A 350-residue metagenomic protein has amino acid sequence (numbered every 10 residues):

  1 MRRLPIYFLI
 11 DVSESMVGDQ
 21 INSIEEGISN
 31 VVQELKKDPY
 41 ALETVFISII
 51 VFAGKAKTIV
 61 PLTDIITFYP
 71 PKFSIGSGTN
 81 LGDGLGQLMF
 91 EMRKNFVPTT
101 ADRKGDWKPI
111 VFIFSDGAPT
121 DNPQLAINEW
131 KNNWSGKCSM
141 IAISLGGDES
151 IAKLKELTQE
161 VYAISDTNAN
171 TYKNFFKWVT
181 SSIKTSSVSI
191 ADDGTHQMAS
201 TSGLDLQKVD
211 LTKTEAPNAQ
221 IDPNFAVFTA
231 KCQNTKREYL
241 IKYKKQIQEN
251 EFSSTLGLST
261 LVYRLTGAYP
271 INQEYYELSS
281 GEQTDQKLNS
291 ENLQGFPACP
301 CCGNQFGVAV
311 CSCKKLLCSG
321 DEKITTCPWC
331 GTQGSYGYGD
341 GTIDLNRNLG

Functional and structural regions predicted by a protein language model:
M1-V60, L88, I110-F114: Von Willebrand factor
K57-I59, T67-W107, T120-N122, I141-K153 (+1 more regions): Von Willebrand factor
G147-D205: Von Willebrand factor A/integrin I-like adhesion domains
P217-T229, Q286-G307, L316-E322: Short, flexible, mixed-charge glycine/proline-rich loop motifs that serve as phosphate/nucleic-acid-contacting
T229-T235, C299-C302, V310-C311, C327-C330: Short cysteine-rich clusters marking metal-coordination/redox-active sites
K236-Y243, Q305-G307, K315-L317, T325 (+1 more regions): Cys/His-rich microdomains that often coordinate metals
I247-P270, F296-C302, K323-Q333: Cysteine-rich micro-motifs
S259-T284, T332-N348: Short metal-binding segments enriched for Cys and/or His
